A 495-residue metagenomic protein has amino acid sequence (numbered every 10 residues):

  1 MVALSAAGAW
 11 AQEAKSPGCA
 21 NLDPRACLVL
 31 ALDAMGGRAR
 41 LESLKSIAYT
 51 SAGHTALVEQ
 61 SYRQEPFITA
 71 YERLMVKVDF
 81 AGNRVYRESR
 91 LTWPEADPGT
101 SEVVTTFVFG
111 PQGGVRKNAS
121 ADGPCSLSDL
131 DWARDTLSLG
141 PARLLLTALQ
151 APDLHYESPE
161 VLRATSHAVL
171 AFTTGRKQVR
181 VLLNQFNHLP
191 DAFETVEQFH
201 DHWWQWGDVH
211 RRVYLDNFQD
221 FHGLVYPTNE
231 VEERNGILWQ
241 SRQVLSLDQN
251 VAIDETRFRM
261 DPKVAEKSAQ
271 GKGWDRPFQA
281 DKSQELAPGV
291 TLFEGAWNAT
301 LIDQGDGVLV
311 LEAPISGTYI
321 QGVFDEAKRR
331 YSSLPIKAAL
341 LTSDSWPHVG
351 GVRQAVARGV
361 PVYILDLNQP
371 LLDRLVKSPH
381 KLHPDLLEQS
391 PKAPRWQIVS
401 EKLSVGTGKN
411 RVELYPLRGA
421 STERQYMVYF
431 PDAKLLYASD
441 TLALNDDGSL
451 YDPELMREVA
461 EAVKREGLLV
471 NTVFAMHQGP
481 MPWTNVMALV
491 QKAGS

Functional and structural regions predicted by a protein language model:
C19-A26, D33, V108-V179, Q185-N187 (+5 more regions): Flexible, processing/modification-adjacent segments and terminal tails in exported/periplasmic/extracellular proteins
A20, A26-D33, G37-A121, D153-V161 (+1 more regions): N-terminal mature ectodomain segment of secretory-pathway/periplasmic proteins
L44-T50, A81-E88, R163-A171, P190-A192 (+4 more regions): Short, hydrophobic/aromatic-rich segments at coil-to-beta transitions
R163-P262, Y429-P431, A438-S439, L444-E466: Gly/Pro-enriched, hydrophobic low-complexity segments that function as extracytoplasmic propeptides/linkers
V231, A460-S495: Divalent-metal (often Zn2+) His-rich catalytic cores of metallo-beta-lactamase-fold enzymes
S241-G305: Zn-dependent metallo-beta-lactamase
Q284-A327, Q425-L444: Conserved beta-strand hairpin/beta-sheet module of binuclear metal-dependent hydrolase folds, prominently
T318-Y363, R465-V470: Active-site metal-binding motif and surrounding structural segment of the metallo-beta-lactamase
